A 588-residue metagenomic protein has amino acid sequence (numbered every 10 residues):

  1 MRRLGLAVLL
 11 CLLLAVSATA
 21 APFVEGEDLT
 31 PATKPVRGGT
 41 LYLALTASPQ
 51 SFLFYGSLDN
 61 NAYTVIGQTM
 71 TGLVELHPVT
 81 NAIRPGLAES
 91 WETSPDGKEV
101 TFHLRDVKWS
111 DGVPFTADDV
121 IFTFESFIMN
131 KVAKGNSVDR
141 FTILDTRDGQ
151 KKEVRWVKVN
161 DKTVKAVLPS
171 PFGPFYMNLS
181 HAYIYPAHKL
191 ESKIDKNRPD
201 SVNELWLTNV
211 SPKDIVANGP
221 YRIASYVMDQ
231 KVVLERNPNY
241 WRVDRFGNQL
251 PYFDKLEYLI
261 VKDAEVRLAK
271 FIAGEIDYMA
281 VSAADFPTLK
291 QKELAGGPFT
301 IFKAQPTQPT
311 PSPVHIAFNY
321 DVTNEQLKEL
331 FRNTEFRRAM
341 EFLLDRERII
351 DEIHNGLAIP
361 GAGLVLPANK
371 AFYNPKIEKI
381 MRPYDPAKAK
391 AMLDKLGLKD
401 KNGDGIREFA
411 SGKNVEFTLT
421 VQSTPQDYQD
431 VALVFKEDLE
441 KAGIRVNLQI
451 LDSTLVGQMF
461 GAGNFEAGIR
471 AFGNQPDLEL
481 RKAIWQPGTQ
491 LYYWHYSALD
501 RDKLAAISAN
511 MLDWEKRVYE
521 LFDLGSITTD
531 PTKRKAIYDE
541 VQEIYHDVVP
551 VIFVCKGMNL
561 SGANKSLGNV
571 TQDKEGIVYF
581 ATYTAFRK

Functional and structural regions predicted by a protein language model:
L4-G5, T19-T33, E75-V79, E92 (+11 more regions): Extracytoplasmic/periplasmic ligand-capture domains
A7-S17: Bacterial N-terminal signal peptides
P22-E27, L41-P95, E125, V216: N-terminal lobe/hinge region of extracytoplasmic solute-binding protein
D28, T46-T64, L87, V113 (+4 more regions): A structural "hinge/loop" feature
S48-P49, V107-K108, P171-F172: Acidic glycine-/aspartate-rich tracts in secreted/extracellular proteins
D139-P199, V227: Surface-exposed binding/hinge segments that line and control ligand-binding clefts or catalytic entry sites
V554: Active-site-proximal polar cores
